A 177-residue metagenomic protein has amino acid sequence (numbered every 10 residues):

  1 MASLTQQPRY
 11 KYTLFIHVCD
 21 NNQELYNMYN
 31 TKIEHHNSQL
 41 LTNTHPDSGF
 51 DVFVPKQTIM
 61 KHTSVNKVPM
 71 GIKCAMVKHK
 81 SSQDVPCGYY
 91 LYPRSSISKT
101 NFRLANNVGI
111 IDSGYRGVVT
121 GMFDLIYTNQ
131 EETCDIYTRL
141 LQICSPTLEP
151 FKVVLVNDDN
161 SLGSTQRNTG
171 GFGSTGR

Functional and structural regions predicted by a protein language model:
M1-R177: DUTPase catalytic domain/fold
